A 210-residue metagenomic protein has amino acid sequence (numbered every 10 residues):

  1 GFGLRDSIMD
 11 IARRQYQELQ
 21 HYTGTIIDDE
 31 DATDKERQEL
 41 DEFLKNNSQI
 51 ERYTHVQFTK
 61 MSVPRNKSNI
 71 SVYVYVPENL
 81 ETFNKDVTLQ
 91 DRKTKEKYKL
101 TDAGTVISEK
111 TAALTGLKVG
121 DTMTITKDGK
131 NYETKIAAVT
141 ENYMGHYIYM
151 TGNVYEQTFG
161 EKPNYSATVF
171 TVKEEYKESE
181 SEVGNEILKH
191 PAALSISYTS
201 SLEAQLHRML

Functional and structural regions predicted by a protein language model:
G1-I11, D121, G129: Long hydrophobic segments that form regular secondary structure
L4-Q38, S166-F170: Membrane-interface junction motifs in transport/secretion proteins
I11-A12, S179-L210: Peri-transmembrane interface segments
R14-E18, Y22, Q38-T122, E133-K135 (+1 more regions): Short beta-strand boundary microenvironments
L19-Q20, K99, V139-S181, L188 (+1 more regions): Small-residue transmembrane helix packing/gating motifs
M61-S62, L80-F83, T111-L114, N142-H146 (+3 more regions): Short beta-strands and strand-coil junctions in structured, solvent-facing domains, enriched
V72, T134-A137, A167, N185 (+1 more regions): Small-residue-enriched segments and motifs
